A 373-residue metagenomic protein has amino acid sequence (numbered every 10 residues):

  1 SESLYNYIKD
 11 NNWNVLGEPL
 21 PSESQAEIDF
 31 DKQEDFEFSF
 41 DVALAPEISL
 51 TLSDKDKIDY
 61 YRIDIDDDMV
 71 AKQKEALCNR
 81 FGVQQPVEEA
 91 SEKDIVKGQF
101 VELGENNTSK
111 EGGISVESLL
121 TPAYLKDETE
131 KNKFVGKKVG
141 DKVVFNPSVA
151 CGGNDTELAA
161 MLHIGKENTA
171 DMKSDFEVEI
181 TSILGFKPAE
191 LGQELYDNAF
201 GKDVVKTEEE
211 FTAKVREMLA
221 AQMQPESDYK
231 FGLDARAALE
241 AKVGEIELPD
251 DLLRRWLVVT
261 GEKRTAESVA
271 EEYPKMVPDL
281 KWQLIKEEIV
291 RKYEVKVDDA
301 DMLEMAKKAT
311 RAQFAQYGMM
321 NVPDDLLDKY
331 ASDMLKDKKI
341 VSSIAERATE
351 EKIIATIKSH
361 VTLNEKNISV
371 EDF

Functional and structural regions predicted by a protein language model:
S1, E102, G136, F145-F373: Extended, charged alpha-helical "arm"/coiled-coil substrate-binding scaffolds, typified by the C-terminal helical
E2, V15-Q25, Q73-K93, D337: Phosphate-interacting basic helix/loop segments used at nucleotide- and nucleic-acid interfaces
E2-I48, E371: Extended, domain-scale alpha-helical bundle/helix-rich regions
F36, V96, V143-F145, S174: Generic structural signal for buried aliphatic residues
V42-P46, F100-G104, I180-S182: Flexible glycine-/small-residue-rich
I58-G82: Acidic/polar surface patches and capping/hinge elements
K74, C78-K137, N146-G165, D299: Core FKBP-type peptidyl-prolyl cis-trans isomerase
